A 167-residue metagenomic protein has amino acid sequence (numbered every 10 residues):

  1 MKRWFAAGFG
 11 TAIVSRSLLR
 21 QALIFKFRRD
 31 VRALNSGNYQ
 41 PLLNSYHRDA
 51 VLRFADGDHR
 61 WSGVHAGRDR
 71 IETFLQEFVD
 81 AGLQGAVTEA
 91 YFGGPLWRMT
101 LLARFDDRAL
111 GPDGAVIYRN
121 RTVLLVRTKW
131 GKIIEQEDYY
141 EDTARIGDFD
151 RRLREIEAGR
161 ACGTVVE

Functional and structural regions predicted by a protein language model:
M1-R48, R154-E167: Short, low-complexity N-terminal intrinsically disordered segments enriched in polar/charged residues
K2-W4, R121-R151: Short beta-strand edge/turn micro-motifs at domain boundaries
D30, L42-L43, A50, G67 (+4 more regions): Hydrophobic pocket/interface hotspot
Q40-W97: A solvent-exposed, acidic/Ser-Thr-rich amphipathic alpha-helical stretch
A86-V87, I117-L124: Short, surface-exposed coil-to-beta transition loops
W97-D107: A short hydrophobic beta-strand element
R108-I117: Short, cysteine-centered beta-strand-loop-beta hairpins and adjacent loop/turn segments enriched in charged/polar
